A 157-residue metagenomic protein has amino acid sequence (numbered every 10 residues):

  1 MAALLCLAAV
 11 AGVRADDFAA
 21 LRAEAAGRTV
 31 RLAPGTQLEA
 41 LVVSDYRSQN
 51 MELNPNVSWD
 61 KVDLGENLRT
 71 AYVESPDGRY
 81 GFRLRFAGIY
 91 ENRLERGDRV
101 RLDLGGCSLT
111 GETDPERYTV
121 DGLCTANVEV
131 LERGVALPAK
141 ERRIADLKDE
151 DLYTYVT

Functional and structural regions predicted by a protein language model:
M1-A3, L32: Residues at the start of alpha-helices and the adjacent loop-to-helix junctions
A3-G12: Hydrophobic h-region of N-terminal signal peptides that target proteins for export in Gram-negative bacteria
G12-T157: OB-fold nucleic-acid-binding modules
